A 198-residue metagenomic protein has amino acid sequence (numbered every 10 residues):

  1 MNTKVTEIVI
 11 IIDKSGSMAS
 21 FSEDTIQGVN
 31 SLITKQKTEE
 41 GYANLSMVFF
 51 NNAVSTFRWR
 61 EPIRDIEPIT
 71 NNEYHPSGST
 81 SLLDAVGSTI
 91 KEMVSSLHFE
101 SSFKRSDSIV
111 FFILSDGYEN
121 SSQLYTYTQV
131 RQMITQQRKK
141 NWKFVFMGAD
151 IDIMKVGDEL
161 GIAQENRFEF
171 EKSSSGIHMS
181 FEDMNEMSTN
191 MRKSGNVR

Functional and structural regions predicted by a protein language model:
M1-R198: Acidic, low-complexity intrinsically disordered regions
